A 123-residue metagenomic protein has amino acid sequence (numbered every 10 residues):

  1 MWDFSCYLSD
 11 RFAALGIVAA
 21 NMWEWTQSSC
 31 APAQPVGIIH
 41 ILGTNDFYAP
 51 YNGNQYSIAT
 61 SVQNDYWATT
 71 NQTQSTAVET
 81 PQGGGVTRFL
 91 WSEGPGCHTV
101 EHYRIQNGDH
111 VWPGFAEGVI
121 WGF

Functional and structural regions predicted by a protein language model:
M1-F123: Flexible, surface-exposed loop/gating regions in the mature catalytic domains of secreted/periplasmic hydrolases
